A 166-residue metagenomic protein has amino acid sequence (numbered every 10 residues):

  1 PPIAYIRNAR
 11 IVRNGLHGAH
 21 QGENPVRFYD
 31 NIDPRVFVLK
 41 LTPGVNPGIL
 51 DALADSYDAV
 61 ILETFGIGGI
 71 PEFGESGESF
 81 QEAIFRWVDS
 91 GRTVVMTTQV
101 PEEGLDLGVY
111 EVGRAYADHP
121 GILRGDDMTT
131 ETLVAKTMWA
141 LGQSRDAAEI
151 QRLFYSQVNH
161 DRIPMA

Functional and structural regions predicted by a protein language model:
P1-F73, V158-A166: Accessory alpha-helical/coil subdomains and C-terminal extensions that flank or cap enzyme catalytic cores
I67-A166: C-terminal non-catalytic interaction/assembly regions of soluble proteins
